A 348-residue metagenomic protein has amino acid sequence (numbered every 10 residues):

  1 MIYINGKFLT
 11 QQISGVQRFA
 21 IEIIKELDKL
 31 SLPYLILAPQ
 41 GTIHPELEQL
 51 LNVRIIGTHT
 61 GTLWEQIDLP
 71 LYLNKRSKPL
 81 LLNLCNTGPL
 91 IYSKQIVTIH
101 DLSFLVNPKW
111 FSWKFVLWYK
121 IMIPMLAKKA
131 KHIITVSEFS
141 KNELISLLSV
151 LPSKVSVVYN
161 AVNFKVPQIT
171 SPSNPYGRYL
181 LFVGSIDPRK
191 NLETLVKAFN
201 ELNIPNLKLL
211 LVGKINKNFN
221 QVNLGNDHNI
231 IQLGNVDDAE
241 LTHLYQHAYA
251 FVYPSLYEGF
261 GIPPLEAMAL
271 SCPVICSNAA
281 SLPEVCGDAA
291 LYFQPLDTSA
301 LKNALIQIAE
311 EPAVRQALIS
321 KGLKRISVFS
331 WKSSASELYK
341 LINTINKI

Functional and structural regions predicted by a protein language model:
M1-I348: Carbohydrate transferase catalytic cores enriched for Leloir-type hexosyltransferases
